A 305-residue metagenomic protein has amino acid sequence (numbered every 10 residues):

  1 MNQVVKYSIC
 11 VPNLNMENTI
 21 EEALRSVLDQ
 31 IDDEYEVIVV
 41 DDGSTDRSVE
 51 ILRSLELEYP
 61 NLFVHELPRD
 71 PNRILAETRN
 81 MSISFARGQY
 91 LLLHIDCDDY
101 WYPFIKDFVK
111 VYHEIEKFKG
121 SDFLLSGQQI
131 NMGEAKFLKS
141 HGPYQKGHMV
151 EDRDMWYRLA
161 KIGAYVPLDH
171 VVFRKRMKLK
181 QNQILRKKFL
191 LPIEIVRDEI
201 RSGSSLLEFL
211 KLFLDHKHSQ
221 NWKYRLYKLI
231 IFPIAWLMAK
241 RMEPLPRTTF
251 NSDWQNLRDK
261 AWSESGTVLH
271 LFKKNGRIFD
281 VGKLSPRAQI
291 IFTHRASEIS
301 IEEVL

Functional and structural regions predicted by a protein language model:
N15-D29: Short, well-formed alpha-helical segments that are part of the catalytic scaffolds of diverse glycosyltransferases
E34-G43, H65-P68: Short beta-strand/loop segment that forms part of the nucleotide-sugar
D41-I51, P71, D96-D99: A conserved acidic beta->alpha catalytic loop
R69-A86: Glycine-rich, basic loop-to-helix element that forms the pyrophosphate-binding segment of sugar-nucleotide handling
G88-Y100: Short beta-strand-to-loop acidic/aromatic patch adjacent to the donor-nucleotide binding site
D99-N131: Conserved donor NDP-sugar-binding/catalytic core segment of glycosyltransferases
Q129, L168-L206, L210: Active-site donor/metal-binding and catalytic loop motifs of nucleotide-sugar-dependent glycosylation enzymes
M149-M155: Acidic donor-binding loop at a coil-to-helix junction in glycosyltransferase catalytic cores that engages
